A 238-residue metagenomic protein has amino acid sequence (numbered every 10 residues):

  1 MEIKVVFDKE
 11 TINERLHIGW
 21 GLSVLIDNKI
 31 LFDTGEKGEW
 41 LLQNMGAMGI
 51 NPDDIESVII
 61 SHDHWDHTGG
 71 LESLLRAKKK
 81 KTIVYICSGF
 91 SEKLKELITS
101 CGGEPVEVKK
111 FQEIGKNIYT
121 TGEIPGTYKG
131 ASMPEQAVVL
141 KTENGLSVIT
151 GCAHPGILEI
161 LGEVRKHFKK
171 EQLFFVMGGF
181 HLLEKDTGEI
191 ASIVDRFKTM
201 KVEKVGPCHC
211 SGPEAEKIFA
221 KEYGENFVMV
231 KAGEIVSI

Functional and structural regions predicted by a protein language model:
M1-M48, E135-T150: Conserved beta-strand hairpin/beta-sheet module of binuclear metal-dependent hydrolase folds, prominently
M1-N28, K110-G130, K170, K231: Zn-dependent metallo-beta-lactamase
L31-G35, I55-D63, Y85-S88, V148-T150 (+2 more regions): Active-site neighborhood of phospho(di)ester-bond hydrolases with catalytic His/Asp-centered motifs
E39-Y85, F168-F175, K198: Active-site metal-binding motif and surrounding structural segment of the metallo-beta-lactamase
W40-L42, H67-T68, E92-K95, I157-E159 (+1 more regions): Short, well-ordered alpha-helical microsegments
G69-K78, K93-E96, D186-A191, E216-K221: Metal-dependent catalytic neighborhoods of phosphoester/phosphodiester hydrolases
I86-Q136, E143, V228-I238: Metallo-beta-lactamase
L146, A153-A232: Cap/insert and terminal regions of metallo-dependent hydrolase folds
